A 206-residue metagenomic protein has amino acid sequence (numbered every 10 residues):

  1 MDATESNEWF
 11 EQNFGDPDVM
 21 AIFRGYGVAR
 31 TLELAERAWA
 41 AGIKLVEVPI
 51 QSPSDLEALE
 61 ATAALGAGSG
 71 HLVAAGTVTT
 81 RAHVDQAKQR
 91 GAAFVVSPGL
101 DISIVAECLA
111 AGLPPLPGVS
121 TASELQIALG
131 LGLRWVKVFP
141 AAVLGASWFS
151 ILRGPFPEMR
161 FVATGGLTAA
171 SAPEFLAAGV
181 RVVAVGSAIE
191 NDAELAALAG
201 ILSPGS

Functional and structural regions predicted by a protein language model:
M1-A93, A110-A111, T168-A170, A177 (+1 more regions): Conserved N-terminal beta1-alpha1 strand-loop-helix module at the mouth
R24-G27, A75-R81, S97-D101, P117-A122 (+2 more regions): Glycine-rich beta-to-alpha transition loops that act as phosphate-gripper elements at the mouths of alpha/beta enzyme
G42, G91, G99, G112 (+4 more regions): Conserved functional loop/turn residues at catalytic and ligand-binding sites
K44-P49, K88-R90, A111, T121-F149 (+1 more regions): Glycine/Thr-rich beta-alpha phosphate-binding loop at enzyme active sites
V46-P49, A74, V95-S97, G118 (+2 more regions): Short beta-strand segments at enzyme active-site cores
D85, L116-A122, Q126, L131 (+5 more regions): Catalytic alpha/beta core domains of metabolic enzymes, predominantly
F94-E107, K137-W148, A178-I201: Glycine-rich phosphate-binding active-site loops on the catalytic face of alpha/beta enzymes
